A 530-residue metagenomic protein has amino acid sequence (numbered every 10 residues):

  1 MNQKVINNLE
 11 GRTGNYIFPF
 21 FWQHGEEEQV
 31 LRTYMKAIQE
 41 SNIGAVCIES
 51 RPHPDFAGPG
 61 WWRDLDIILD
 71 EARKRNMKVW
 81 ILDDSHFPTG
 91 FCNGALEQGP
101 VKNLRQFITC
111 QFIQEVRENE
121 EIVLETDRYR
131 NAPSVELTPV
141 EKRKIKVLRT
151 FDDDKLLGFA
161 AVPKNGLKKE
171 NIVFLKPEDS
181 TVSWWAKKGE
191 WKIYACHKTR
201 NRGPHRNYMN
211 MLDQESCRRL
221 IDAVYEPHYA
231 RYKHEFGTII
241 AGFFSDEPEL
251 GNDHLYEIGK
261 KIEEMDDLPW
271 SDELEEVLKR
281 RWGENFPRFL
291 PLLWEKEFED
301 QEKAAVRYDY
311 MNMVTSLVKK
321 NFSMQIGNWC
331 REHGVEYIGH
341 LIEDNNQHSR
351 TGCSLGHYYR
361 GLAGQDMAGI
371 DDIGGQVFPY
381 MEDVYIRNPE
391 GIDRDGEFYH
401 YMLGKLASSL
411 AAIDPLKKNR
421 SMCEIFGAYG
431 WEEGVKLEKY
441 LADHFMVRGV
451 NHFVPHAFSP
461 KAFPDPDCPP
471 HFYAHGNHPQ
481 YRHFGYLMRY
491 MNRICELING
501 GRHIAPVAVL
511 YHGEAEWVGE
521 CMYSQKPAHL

Functional and structural regions predicted by a protein language model:
M1-N15: N-terminal carbohydrate-binding accessory modules
N2, N103, R117, T138 (+8 more regions): Serine/threonine-rich low-complexity intrinsically disordered regions
N7, Y34-M35: Short secondary-structure capping/turn segments at boundaries of alpha-helices and beta-strands
T13-Q23, E27-T33, G44-R51, F56 (+6 more regions): Carbohydrate-binding surfaces of carbohydrate-active enzymes
I38-Q39, A45: An N-terminally biased module of ancient metal coordination in phosphate/nucleic-acid-related enzymes
E115-K144, L148-K169: Solvent-exposed N-terminal domain segments of exported/luminal and surface proteins
K146-H234: Extended acidic/polar, glycine-enriched regions that form or flank non-catalytic beta-rich accessory modules
